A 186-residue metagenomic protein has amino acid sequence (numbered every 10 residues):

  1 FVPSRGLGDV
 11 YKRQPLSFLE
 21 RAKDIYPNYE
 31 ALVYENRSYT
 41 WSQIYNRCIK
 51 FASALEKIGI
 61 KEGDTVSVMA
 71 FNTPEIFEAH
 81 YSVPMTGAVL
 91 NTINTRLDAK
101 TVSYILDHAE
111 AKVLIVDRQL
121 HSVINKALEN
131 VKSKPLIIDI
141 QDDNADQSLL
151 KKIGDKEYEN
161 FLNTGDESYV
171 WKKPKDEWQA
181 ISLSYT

Functional and structural regions predicted by a protein language model:
F1-Y11: Single conserved hydrophobic/aromatic residue that forms the stacking wall/gate of nucleotide- or nucleobase-binding
K12-E30, I181: A short N-terminal helical cap/helix-turn-helix that marks the beginning of AMP-binding/adenylate-forming
P27, D139, L150, K156-Y185: Conserved pre-ATP/AMP-binding loop-to-beta segment of ANL
N28-T73, F77-Y81, D98-S103, G154 (+1 more regions): Conserved AMP-binding/adenylate-forming core of the ANL superfamily
E30, D64, A88, W178-Q179: Surface-exposed loop/turn positions
K57-I58, M85-N160: Structural core segment of the AMP-binding/adenylate-forming
V66, V83, L114, A180 (+1 more regions): Conserved S/T- and glycine-rich ATP-binding loop of Class I adenylate-forming
